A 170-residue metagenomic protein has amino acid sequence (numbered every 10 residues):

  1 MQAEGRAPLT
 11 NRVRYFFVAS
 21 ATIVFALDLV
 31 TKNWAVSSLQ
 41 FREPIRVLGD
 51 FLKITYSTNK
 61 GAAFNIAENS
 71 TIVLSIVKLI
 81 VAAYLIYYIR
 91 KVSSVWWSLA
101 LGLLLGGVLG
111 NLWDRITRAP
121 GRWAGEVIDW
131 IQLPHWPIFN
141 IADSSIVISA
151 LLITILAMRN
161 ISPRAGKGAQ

Functional and structural regions predicted by a protein language model:
M1-Q170: Alpha-helical transmembrane bundles and membrane-interface segments of multipass inner-membrane proteins
